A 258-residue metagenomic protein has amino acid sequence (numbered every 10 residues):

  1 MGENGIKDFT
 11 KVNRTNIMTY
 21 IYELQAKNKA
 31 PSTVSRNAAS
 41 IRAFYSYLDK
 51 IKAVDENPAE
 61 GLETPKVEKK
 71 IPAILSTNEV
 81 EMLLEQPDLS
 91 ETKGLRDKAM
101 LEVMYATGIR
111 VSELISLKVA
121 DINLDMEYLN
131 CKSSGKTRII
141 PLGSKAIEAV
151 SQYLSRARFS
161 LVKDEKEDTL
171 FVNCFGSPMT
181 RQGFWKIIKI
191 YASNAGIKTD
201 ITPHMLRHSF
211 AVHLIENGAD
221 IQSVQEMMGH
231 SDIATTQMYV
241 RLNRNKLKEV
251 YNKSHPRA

Functional and structural regions predicted by a protein language model:
M1-A258: Conserved catalytic core of the tyrosine transesterase superfamily
